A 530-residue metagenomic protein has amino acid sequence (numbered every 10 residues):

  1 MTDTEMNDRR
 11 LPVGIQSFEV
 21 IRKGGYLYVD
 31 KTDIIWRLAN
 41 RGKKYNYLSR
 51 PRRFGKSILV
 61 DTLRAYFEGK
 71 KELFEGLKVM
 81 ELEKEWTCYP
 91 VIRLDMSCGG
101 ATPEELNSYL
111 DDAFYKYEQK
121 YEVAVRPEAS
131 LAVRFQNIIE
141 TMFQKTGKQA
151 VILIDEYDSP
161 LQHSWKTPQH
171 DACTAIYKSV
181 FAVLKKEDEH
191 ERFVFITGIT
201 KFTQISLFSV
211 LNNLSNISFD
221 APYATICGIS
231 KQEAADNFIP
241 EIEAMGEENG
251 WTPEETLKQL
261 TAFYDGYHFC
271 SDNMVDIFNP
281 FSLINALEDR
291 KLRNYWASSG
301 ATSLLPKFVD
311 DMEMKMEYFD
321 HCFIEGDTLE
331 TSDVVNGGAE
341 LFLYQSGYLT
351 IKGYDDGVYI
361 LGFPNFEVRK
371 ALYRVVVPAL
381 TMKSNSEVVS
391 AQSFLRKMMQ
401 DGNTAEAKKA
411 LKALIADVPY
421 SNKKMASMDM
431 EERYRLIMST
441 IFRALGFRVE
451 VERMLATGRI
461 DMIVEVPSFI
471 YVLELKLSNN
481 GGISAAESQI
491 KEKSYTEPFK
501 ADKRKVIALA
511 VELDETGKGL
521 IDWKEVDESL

Functional and structural regions predicted by a protein language model:
M1-M430, L445-F447: Phosphate-binding site recognition
M142-T146, I441-S468: Active-site metal-binding core of divalent-cation-utilizing nuclease and nuclease-like domains
V151, F469-L473, I507: Structural motif
D171-Y177, L477-T496: Mg2+/Mn2+-dependent nuclease catalytic core
V180-E187, L341-L349, S439-A444, Q489-L509: Metal-dependent nuclease catalytic cores in nucleic-acid-processing enzymes, especially RNase H-like/related
E432, L436-T440, I470, S488: Feature representing long, continuous alpha-helical segments
M438, M462-N479, K493: Conserved catalytic cores of phosphodiester-cleaving nucleases, focusing on short active-site segments
P498, D502-L530: Domain-level recognition of nuclease-like catalytic cores that cleave nucleotide substrates
